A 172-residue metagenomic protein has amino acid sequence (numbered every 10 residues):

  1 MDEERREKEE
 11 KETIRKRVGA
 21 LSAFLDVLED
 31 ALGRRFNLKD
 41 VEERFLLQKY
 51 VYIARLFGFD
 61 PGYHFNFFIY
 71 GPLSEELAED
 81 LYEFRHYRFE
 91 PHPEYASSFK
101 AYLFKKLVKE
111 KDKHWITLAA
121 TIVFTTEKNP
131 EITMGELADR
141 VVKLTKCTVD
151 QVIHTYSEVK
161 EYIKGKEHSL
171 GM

Functional and structural regions predicted by a protein language model:
M1-M172: Domain-edge interaction signal
